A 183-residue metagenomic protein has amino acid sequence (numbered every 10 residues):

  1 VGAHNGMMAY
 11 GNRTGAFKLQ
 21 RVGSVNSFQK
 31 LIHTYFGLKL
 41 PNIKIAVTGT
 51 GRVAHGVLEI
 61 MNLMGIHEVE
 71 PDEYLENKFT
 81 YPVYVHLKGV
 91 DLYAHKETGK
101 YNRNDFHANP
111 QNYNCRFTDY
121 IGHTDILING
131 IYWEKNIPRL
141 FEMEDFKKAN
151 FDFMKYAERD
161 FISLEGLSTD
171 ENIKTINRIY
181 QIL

Functional and structural regions predicted by a protein language model:
V1-L31, K148-L183: Adenosine-phosphate binding glycine-rich loop
M7-M8, M61-M64, M143, M154: Detector for methionine-enriched segments
F17-H123: Glycine-rich phosphate/diphosphate-binding loop of Rossmann-like nucleotide-binding domains
F79, V85-D160, E165, K174 (+1 more regions): Rossmann-like adenosine-cofactor binding region
